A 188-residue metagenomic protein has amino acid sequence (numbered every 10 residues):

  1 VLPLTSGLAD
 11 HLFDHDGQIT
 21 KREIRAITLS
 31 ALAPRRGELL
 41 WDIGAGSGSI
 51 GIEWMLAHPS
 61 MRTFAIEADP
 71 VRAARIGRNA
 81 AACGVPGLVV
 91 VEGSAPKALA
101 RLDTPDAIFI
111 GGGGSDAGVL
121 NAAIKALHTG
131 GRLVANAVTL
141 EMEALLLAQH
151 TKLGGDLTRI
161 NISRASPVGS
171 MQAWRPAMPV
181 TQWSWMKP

Functional and structural regions predicted by a protein language model:
V1-W41, R75-R78, A82, W174: Class I SAM-dependent transferase core
L32-P34, H58, L127-H128, H150: A generic alpha-to-beta junction signature in SAM-dependent methyltransferases
G44: Conserved S-adenosyl-L-methionine
S47-P59: Conserved SAM-binding loop of SAM-dependent methyltransferases across substrates and taxa, primarily the Class I
S60-F64: Short beta-strand element of Class I
I66-A107: S-adenosyl-L-methionine
A107-G118, A137: A short SAM/SAH-binding and catalytic strip from SAM-dependent methyltransferases
L120-T181: C-terminal substrate-binding/active-site "lid" region of AdoMet-derived donor-dependent transferases
